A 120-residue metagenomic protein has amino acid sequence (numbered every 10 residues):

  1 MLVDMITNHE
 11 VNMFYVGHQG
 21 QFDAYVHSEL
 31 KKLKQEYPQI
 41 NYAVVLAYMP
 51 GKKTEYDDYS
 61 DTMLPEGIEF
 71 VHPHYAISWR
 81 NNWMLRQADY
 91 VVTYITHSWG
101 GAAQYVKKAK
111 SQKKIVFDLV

Functional and structural regions predicted by a protein language model:
M1-V120: Acidic/glycine-enriched connector segments
